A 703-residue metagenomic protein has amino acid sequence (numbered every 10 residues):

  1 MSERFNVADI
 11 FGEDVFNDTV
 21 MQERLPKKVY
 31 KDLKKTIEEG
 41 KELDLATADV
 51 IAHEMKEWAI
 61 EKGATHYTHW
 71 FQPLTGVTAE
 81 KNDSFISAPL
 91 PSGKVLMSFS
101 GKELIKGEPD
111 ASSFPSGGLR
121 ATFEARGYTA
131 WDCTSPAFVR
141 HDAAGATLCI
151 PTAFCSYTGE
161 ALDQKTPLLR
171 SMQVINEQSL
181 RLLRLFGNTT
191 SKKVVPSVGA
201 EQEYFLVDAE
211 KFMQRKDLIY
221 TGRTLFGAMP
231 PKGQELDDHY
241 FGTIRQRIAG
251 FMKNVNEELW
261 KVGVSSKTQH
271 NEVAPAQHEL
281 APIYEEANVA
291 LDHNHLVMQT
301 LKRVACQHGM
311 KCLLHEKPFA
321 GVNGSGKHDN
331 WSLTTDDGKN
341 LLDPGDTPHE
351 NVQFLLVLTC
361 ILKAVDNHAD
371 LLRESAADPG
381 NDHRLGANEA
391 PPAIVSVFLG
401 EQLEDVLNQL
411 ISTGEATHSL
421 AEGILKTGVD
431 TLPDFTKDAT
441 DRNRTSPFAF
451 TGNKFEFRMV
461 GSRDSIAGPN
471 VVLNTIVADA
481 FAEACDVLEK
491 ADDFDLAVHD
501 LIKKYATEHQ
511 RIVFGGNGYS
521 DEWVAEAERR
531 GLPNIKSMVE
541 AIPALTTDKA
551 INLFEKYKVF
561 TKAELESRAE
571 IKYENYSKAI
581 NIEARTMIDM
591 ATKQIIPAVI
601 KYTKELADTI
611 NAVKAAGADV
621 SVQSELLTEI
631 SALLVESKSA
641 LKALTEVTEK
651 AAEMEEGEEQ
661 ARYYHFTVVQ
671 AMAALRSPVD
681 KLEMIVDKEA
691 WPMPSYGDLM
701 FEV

Functional and structural regions predicted by a protein language model:
M1, I10-D18, E177, R181-L183: Flexible inter-domain linker/hinge segments
M1-A8, F701-V703: Basic/polar N-terminal segments that are highly enriched at the extreme N-terminus, encompassing both cleavable
I10-A125: Active-site core of metal-dependent hydrolases
T47, F71, S100, P282 (+5 more regions): Active-site proximal loops enriched in glycine and acidic residues that flank catalytic Cys/His/Asp and coordinate
G76-S92, P109-S112, G117, R215 (+5 more regions): Short linear, low-complexity motifs centered on an aromatic residue
A125-L314, N323-G326, L333-E570: Glycine-rich, acidic/polar active-site loops that bind/position phosphate-bearing ligands
L218-I219, N294, E316-K317, D343-T347 (+5 more regions): Composition- and surface-driven signal marking solvent-exposed, interaction-prone regions in large proteins
I502, T507-V703: C-terminal amphipathic alpha-helical interaction region
